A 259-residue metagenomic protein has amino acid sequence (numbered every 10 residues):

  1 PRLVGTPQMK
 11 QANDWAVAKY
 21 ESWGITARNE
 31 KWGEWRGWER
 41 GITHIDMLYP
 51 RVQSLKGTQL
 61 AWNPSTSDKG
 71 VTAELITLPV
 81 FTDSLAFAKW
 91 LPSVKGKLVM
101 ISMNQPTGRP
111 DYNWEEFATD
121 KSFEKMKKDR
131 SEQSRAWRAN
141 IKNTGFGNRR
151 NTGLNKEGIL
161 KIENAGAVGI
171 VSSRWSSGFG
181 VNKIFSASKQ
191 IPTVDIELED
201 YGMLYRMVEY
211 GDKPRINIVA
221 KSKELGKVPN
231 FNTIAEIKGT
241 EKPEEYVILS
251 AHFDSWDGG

Functional and structural regions predicted by a protein language model:
P1-R138: Noncatalytic luminal/extracellular "stalk/propeptide" segments of secretory-pathway proteins
R2-N13, N148-K156, V194, V228 (+1 more regions): Solvent-exposed, acidic/flexible segments
Q8-S22, L154-E157, K161, E199-M203: Extracytoplasmic/secreted proteins, especially bacterial periplasmic and envelope-associated proteins
A18, A61, S65, A88-V94 (+3 more regions): Mature extracellular/periplasmic domains of secretome proteins
W23-I25, V94-V99, A165-I170, K213 (+1 more regions): Loop/turn elements at helix/coil->beta-strand transitions in domains of secreted/extracellular proteins
I42, F81-K89, T152-L160, A165 (+1 more regions): Short alpha-helical segments and helix-capping/turn motifs at coil-helix boundaries
S54-K56, N63-A88, F179, K183-G259: Soluble metallo-hydrolase cores and metallopeptidase-like ectodomains found primarily in the secretory/periplasmic
M100-M103, S173, S250: Short beta-strand segments
